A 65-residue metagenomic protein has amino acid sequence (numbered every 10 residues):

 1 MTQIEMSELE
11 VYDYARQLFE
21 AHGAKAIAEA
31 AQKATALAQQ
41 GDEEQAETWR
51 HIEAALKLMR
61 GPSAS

Functional and structural regions predicted by a protein language model:
M1-Q32, A36, Q40, E44 (+1 more regions): Long, non-catalytic architectural segments outside compact domain cores
